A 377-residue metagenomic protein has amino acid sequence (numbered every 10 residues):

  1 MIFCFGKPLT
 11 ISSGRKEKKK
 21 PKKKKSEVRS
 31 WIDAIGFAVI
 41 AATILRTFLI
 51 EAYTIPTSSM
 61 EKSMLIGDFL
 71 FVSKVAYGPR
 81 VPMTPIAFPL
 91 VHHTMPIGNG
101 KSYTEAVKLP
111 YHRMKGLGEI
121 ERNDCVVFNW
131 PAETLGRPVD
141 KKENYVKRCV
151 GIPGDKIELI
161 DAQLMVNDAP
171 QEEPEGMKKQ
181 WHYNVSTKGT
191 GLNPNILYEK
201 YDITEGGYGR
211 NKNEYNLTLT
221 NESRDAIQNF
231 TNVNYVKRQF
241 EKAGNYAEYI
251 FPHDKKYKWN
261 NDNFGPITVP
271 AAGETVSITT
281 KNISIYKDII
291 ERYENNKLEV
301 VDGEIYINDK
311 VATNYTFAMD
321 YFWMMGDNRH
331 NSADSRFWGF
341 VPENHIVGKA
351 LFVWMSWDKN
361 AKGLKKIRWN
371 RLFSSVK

Functional and structural regions predicted by a protein language model:
M1-K377: Extended hydrophobic leader/signal-anchor segments used for secretion and membrane insertion
